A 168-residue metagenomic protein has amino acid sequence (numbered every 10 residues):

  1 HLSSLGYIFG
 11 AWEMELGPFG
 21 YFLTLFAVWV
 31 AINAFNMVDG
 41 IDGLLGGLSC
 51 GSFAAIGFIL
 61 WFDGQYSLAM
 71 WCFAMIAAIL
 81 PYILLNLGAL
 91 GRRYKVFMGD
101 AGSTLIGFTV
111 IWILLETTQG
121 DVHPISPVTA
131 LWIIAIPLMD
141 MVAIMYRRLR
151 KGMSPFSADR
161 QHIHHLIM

Functional and structural regions predicted by a protein language model:
H1-M141: "…together with the soluble PPM/PP2C metallo-phosphatase catalytic core" -> "…together with the soluble PPM/PP2C
R92-R93, A143-M168: Cytosolic, membrane-interface loops and tails of multi-pass inner-membrane proteins
